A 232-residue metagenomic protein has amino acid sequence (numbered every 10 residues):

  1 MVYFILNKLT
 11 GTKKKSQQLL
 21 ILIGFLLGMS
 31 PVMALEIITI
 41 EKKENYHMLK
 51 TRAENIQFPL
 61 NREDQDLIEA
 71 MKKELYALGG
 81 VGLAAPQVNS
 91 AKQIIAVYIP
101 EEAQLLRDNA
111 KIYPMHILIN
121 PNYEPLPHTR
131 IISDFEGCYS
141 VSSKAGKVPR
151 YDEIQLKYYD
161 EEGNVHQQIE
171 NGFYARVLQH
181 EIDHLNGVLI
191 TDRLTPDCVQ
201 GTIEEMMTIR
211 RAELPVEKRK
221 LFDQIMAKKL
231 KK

Functional and structural regions predicted by a protein language model:
V2-Y3, S30-K232: Positively charged
Y3-F4, F25: Aromatic (phenylalanine/tyrosine) cluster motif
F4-L20: Bacterial N-terminal signal peptides that target proteins for export
L20-G28: Bacterial N-terminal signal peptides
